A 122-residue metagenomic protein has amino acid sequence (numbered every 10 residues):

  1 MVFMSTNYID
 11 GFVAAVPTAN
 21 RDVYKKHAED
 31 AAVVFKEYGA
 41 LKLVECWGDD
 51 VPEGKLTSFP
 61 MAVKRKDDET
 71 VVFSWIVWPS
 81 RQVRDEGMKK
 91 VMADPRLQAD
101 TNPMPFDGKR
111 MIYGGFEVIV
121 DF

Functional and structural regions predicted by a protein language model:
V2-K26, D30: Long, hydrophobic N-terminal alpha-helical segment
V2-M4, K36, K42-D67, A93-F122: Glycine-rich beta-strand-turn "strand-cap" elements at beta-sheet edges
F3-N7, A32-A40, V72-V77: A broad, low-specificity signal for short, low-complexity segments enriched in glycine/proline and polar/charged
I9-V16, G54-V91: Short, well-ordered beta-strand segments in beta-rich or mixed alpha/beta enzyme and ligand-binding folds
N20-D30, K36, L41-K42, M111: Positively charged, small/polar-rich N-terminal and surface patches that mediate targeting and assembly and bind
K25-A31, G87-P95: Short amphipathic alpha-helices in soluble, non-transmembrane regions that often serve as interface/regulatory elements
Y38-W47, W78-S80, E86-G87: Conserved long hydrophobic alpha-helices within structured protein cores
